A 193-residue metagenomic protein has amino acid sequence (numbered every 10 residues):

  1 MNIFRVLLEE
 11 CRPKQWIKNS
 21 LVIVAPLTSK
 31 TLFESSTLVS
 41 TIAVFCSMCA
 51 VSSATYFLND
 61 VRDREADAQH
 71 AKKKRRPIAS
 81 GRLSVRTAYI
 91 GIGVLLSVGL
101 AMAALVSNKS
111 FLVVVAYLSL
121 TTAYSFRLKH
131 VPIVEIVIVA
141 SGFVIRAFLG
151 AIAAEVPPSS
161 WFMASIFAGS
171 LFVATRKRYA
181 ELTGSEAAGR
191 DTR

Functional and structural regions predicted by a protein language model:
M1-A68, R82-G93: Topogenic membrane-insertion module of multi-pass membrane proteins
M1-L8, Q15, F126, V144-R193: C-terminal membrane-associated helical module and adjoining short loops/tails
S20-V24, I42-S53, I90-A101, L105 (+5 more regions): Generic alpha-helical transmembrane segments of integral inner-membrane proteins, especially permease/transport modules
L27-C46, L100-L112, A147-S165: Helix-coil boundary and interhelical linker segments in multi-pass alpha-helical membrane proteins
L27-F33, A123-R127, R176: Structural signal for the C-terminal ends of transmembrane alpha-helices and the immediately following loop
V51-A79, V134, T175-T183: Acidic (Asp/Glu-rich) catalytic motifs at the cytosolic membrane interface
R64, Q69-V114, S160-S170: Multi-pass membrane catalytic core of lipid/isoprenoid biosynthesis enzymes
P132-G142: Cytoplasmic-side transmembrane-helix entry/capping segments in multi-pass membrane proteins
